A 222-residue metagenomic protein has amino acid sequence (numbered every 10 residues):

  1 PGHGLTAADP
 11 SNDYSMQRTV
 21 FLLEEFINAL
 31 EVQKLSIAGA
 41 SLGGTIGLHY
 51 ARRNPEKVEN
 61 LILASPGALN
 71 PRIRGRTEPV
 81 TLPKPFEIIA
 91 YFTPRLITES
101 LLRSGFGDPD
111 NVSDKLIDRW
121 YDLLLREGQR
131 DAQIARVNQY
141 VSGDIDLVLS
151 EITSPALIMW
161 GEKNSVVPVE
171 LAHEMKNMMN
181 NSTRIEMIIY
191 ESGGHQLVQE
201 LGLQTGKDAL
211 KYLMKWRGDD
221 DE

Functional and structural regions predicted by a protein language model:
G2-A38, K207: Active-site loop/oxyanion-hole signature of alpha/beta-hydrolase fold enzymes
G39, G43, G47: Gly/Ala-rich beta-loop-alpha elbow adjacent to hydrolase catalytic centers
R52, E59-A90: Flexible "cap/lid" loop of the alpha/beta hydrolase fold
I73, F92-E151: Conserved alpha/beta-hydrolase catalytic His-Asp/Glu region
L116, S154, P168-N177: Short alpha-helix in the alpha/beta-hydrolase fold that links the catalytic acid
I152, I158-W160, N164: Short beta-strand/loop motif that positions the catalytic acidic residue of the alpha/beta-hydrolase fold
E162-V167, H195: Acidic catalytic loop of the alpha/beta-hydrolase fold
S182-E222: Catalytic active-site module of serine/aspartate enzymes centered on a nucleophile-bearing elbow/loop
